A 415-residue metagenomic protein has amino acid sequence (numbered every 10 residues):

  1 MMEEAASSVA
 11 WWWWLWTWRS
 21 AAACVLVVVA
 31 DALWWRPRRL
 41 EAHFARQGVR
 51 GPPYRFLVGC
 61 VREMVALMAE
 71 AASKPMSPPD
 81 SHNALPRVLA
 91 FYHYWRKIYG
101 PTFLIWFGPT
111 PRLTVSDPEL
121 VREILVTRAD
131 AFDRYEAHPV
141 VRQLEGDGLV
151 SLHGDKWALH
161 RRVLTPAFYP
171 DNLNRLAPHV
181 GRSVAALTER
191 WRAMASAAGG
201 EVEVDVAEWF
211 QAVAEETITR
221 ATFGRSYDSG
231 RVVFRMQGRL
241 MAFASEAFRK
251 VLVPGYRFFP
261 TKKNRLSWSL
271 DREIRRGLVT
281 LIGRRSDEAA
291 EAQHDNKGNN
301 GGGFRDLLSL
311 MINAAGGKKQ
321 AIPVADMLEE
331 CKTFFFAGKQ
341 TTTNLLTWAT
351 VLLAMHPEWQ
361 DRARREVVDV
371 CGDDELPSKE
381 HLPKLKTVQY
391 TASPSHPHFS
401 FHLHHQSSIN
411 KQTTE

Functional and structural regions predicted by a protein language model:
M1, W11-W16, E291, N296-N299 (+1 more regions): Compositionally biased low-complexity segments, especially N-terminal hydrophobic helices that form the hydrophobic
M1-V9, S407, Q412-T414: C-terminal helix/juxtamembrane-tail motif
E3-E145, H153-D155, L159, G181-E189 (+1 more regions): N-terminal membrane-proximal hinge/A-helix region immediately C-terminal to the signal-anchor transmembrane segment
A30-W34, R46-Q47, R225, A314-A325 (+4 more regions): Cytochrome P450
P75-G100, R276, P377-E415: Conserved cytochrome P450 K-helix E-x-x-R motif and the immediately C-terminal K′/meander segment
D133-L144, L152, K156, R175-N344 (+2 more regions): Cytochrome P450 heme-thiolate monooxygenase catalytic core
L164: Acidic-aromatic/histidine active-site loop/patch
